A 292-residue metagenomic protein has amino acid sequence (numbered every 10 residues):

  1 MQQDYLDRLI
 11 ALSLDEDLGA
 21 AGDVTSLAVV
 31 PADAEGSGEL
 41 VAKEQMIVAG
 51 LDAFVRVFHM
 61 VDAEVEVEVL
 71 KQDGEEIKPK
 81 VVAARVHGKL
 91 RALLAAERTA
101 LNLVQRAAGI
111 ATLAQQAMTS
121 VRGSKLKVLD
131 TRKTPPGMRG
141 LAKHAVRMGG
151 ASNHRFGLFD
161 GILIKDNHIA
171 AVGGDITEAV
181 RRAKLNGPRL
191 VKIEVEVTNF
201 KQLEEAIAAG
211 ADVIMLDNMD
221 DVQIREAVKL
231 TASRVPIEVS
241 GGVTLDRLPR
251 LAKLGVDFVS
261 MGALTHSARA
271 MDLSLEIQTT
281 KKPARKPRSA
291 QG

Functional and structural regions predicted by a protein language model:
M1-A209, V213, R225-L230, P236-E238 (+2 more regions): Acidic/glycine-rich phosphate/pyrophosphate-binding loops and surrounding catalytic core that coordinate Mg2+
V213-D221: Extended hydrophobic secondary-structure segments
N218, G241, A263: Short secondary-structure boundary segments
S233-P236, Q278-T280: Short acidic, glycine/proline-enriched helix-loop-strand junctions
V239-S240, S274: Short glycine/threonine-rich catalytic loop with a Thr-x-Gly-x-Asp
A263-R288: Short, charged, intrinsically disordered terminal tails
